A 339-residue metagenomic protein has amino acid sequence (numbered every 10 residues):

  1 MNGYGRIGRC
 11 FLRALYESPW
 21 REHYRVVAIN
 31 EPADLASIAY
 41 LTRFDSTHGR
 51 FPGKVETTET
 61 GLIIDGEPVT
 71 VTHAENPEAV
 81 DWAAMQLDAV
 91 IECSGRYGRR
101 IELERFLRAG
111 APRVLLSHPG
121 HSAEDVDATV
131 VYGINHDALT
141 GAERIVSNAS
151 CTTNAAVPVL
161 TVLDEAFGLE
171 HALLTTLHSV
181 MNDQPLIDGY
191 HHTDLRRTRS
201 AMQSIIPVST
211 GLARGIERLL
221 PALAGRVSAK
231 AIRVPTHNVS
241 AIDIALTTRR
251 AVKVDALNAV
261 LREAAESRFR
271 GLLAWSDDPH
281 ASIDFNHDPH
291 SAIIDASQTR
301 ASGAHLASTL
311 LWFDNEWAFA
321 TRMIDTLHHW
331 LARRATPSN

Functional and structural regions predicted by a protein language model:
M1-N2, I145-S147, I242-T248, A307-F313: Short glycine-rich or small-residue beta-strand-to-loop segments that form or flank ligand, phosphate, metal/Fe-S
M1-T198, D325, R333-R334: N-terminal Rossmann-like NAD(P) cofactor-binding subdomain of oxidoreductases, focused on the glycine-rich
C10, A14, R105, P158-V162 (+5 more regions): Alpha-helical scaffold segments in soluble metabolic enzymes
E17-D81, E170-H171, T176-A307: C-terminal substrate-binding/catalytic lobe of Rossmann-fold NAD(P)-dependent oxidoreductases
Y97, N154, A251-V252, W317-A318: A generic structural signal for alpha-helix starts
P289-N339: NAD(P)-dependent Rossmann-like dehydrogenase/reductase catalytic/cofactor-binding core
